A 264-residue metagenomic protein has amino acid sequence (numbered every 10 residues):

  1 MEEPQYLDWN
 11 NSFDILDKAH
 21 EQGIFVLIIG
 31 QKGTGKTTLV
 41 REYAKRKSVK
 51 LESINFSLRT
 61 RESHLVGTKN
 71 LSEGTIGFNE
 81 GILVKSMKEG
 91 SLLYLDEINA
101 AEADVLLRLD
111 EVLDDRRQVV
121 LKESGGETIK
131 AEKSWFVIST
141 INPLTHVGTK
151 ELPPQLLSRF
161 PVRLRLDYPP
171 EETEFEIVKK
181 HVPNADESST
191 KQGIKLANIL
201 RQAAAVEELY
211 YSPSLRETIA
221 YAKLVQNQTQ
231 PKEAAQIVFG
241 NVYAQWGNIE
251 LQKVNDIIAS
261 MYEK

Functional and structural regions predicted by a protein language model:
M1-K264: C-terminal regulatory/interaction module of P-loop NTP-utilizing enzymes
